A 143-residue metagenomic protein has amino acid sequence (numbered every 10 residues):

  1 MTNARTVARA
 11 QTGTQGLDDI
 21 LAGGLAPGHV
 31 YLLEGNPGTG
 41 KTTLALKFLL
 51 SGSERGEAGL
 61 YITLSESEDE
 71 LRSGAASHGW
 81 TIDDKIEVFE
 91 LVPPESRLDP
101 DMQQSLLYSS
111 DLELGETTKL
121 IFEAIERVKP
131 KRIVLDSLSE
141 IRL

Functional and structural regions predicted by a protein language model:
M1-A4: Charged, amphipathic alpha-helical linker segments immediately N-terminal to NTP-binding catalytic cores
A10-T14, T42, D111-G115: A conditional alpha-helix N-cap/helix-loop micro-motif detector
T12-G24: Pre-Walker A adenine-sensing motif
L21-L25, A76, F122, E126: Signal for well-folded cores of large energy- and translation-related assemblies
Y31, N36-Q104, E116: Conserved P-loop
L98-L143: Phosphate-binding/switch loop-helix module in NTP-utilizing enzymes
